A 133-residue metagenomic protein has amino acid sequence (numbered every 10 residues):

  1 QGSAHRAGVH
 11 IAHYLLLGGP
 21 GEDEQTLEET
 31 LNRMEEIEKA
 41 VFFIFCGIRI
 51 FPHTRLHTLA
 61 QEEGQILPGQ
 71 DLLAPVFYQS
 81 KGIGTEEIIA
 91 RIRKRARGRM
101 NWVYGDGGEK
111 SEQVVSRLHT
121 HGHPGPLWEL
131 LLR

Functional and structural regions predicted by a protein language model:
Q1-P126: A structural motif corresponding to the C-terminal lobe/cap of the Radical SAM core domain
E129-R133: Short hydrophobic helices that act as membrane-entry/anchoring signals
